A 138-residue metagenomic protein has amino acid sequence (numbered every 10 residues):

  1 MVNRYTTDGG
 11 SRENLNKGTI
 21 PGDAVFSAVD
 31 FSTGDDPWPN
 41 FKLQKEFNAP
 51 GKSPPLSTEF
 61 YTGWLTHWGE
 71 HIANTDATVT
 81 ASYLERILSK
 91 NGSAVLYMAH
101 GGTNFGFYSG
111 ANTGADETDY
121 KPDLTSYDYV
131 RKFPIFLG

Functional and structural regions predicted by a protein language model:
M1-A49: Gly/Pro-rich turn-and-neighbor structural signature
G34-K132: Catalytic-core region of carbohydrate-active enzymes that cleave or remodel glycosidic bonds
I135-G138: Catalytic cores of secreted or luminal carbohydrate-active enzymes
